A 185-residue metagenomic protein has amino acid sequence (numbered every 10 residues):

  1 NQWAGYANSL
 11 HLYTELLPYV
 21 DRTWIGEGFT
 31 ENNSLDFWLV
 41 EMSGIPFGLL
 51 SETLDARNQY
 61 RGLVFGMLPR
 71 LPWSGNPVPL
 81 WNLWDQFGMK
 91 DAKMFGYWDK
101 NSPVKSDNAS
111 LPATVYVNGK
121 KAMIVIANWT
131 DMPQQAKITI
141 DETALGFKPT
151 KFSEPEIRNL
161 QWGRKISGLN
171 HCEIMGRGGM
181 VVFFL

Functional and structural regions predicted by a protein language model:
N1-K151, E156, G178: Active-site-proximal substrate-binding groove within the catalytic cores of carbohydrate-active enzymes
R158-Q161: Solvent-exposed strand-loop boundary residues in beta-sheet-rich modules
G163-L185: C-terminal beta-strand-rich structural cap/linker in extracellular carbohydrate-active enzymes
